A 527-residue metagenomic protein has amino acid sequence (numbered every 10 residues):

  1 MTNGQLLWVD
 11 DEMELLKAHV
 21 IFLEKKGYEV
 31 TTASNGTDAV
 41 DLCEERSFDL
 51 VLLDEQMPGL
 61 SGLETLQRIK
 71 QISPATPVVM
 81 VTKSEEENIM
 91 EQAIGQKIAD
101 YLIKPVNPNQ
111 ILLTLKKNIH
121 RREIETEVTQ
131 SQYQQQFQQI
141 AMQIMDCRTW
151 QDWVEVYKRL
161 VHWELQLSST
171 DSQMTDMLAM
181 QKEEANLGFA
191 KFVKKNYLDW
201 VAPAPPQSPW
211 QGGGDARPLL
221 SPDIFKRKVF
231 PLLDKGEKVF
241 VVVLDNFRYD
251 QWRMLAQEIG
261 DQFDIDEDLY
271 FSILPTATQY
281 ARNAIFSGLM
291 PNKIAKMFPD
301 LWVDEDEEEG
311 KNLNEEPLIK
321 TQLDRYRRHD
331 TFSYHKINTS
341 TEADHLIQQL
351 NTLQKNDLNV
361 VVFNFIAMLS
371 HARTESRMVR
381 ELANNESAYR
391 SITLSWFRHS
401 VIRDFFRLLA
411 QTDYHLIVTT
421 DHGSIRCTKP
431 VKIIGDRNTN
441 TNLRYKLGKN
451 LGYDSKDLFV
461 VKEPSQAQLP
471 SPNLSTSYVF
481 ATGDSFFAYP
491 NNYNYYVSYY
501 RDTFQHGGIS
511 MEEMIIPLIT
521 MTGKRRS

Functional and structural regions predicted by a protein language model:
K17-K25: Charged docking surfaces used in two-component/phosphorelay signaling
S34-D38, S61-E64: Acidic catalytic/metal-coordinating carboxylates
D41, L63-P74: Short amphipathic alpha-helix used as the core "switch/output" element in two-component signaling
S47-L52: Active-site beta3 strand of CheY-like receiver
M57: Receiver (REC) domain active-site loop signature in two-component systems and cognate sites in sensor histidine kinases
E64, E85-D100: Alpha4 helix (beta4-alpha4-beta5 surface) of REC/receiver domains from two-component response regulators
N88, V106-L115: C-terminal output helix
